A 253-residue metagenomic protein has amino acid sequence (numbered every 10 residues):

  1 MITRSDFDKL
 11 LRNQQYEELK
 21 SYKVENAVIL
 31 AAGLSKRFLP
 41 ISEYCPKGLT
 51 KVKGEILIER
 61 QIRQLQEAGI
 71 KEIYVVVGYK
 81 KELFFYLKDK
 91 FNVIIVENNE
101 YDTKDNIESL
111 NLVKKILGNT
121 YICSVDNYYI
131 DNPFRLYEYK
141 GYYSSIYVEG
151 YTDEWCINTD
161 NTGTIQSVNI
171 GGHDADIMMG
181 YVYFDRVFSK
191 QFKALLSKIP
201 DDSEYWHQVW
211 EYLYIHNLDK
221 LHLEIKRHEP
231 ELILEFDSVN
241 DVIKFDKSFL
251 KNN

Functional and structural regions predicted by a protein language model:
T3-E43, H222: N-terminal nucleotide-binding beta1-loop-alpha1 segment
E25, K71, G118: Short acidic/polar active-site loop segments enriched in Thr and Asp
E55-E72: A short, N-terminal amphipathic alpha-helix
K80-E82: A conserved acidic beta->alpha catalytic loop
F85-W155: Conserved beta-loop-beta/alpha segment of the NTase-like Rossmann-fold superfamily that binds/positions NTPs
I130-E204: Conserved core of the sugar-phosphate nucleotidyltransferase
I215-R227: Catalytic donor-sugar/metal-binding loop of nucleotide-sugar-dependent glycosyltransferases
E224-H228, L234-D237: Conserved active-site beta-strand element of glycosyltransferases/polysaccharide synthases
